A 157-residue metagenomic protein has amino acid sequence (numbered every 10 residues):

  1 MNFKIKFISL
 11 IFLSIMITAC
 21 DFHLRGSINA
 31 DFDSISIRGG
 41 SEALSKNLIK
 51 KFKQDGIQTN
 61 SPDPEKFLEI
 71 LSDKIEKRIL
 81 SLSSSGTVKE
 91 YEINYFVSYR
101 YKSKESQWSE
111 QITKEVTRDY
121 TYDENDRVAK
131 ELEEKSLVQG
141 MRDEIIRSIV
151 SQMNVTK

Functional and structural regions predicted by a protein language model:
M1-I8: Bacterial N-terminal signal peptides that target proteins for export
M16-A19: C-terminal motif of bacterial Sec signal peptides marking the signal peptidase cleavage site
D21-H23: Bacterial signal peptide processing site
S27, D31-S72: N-terminal segment of the mature soluble domain
F52, G56, Y101, E105 (+2 more regions): Sec/Tat-exported extracytoplasmic proteins
E69-T113, R118-K135: Surface-exposed short loop/turn segments
V128-K157: C-terminal/domain-edge helix-coil "capping" segments
